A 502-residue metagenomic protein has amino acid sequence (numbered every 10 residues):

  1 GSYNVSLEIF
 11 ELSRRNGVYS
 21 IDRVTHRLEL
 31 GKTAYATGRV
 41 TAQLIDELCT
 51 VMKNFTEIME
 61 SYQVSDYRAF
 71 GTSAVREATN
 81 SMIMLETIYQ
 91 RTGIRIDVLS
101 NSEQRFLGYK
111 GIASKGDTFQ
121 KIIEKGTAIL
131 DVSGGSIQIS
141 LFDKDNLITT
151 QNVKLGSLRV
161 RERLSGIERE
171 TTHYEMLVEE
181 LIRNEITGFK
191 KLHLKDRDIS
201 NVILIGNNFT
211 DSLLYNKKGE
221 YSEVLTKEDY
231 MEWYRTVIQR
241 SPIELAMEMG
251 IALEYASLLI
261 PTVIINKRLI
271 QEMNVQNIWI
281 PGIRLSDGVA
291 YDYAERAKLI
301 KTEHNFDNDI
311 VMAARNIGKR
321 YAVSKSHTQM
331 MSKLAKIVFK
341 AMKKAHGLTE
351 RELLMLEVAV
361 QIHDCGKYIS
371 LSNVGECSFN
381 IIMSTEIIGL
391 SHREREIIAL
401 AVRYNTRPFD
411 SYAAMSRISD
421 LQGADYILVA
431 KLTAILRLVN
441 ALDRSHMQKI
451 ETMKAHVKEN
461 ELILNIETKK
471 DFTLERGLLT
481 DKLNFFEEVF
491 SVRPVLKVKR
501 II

Functional and structural regions predicted by a protein language model:
G1, T127-D131: Short glycine-aspartate micro-motif
G1-S20: N-terminal basic/disordered segments at the start of proteins
I9, R14, T33-Y62, A74-E124 (+6 more regions): Helical "lid/coupling" subdomains associated with nucleotide-phosphate turnover
S133-S136: Active-site-adjacent helix-turn-beta-strand microarchitecture at beta-sheet edges that either contains or buttresses
Q276, F490-I502: A short amphipathic beta-strand at an alpha->beta junction
S416-R417, K449, L496-I501: C-terminal amphipathic alpha-helical interaction region
L474-R493: Short, non-transmembrane amphipathic alpha-helical segments
